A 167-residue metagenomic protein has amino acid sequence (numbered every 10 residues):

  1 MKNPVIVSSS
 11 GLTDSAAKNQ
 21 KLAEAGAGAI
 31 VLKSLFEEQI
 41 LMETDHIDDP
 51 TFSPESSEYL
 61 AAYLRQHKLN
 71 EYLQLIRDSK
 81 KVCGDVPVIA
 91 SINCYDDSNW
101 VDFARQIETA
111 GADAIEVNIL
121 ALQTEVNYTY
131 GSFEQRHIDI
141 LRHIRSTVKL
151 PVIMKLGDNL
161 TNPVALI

Functional and structural regions predicted by a protein language model:
M1-K2, E58, V86, Q123: Generic signal for short, ordered secondary-structure residues within or immediately flanking folded domains
M1-V7, A61-A62, P151-V152: Short, basic, glycine/proline-bearing loop/turn elements
S10, A16-P50, N70-I89, N93-I167: Alpha/beta enzyme core
H46-Y63: Active-site gating loops and adjacent loop-to-helix segments of metal-dependent hydrolytic enzymes
